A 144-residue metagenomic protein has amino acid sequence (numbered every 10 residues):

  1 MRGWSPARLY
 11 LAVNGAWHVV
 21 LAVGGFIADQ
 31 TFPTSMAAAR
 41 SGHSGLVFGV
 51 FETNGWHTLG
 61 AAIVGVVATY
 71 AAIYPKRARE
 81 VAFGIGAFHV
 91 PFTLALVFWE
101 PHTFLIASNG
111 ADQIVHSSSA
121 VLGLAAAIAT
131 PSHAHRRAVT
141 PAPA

Functional and structural regions predicted by a protein language model:
M1-A144: Membrane-interface extramembranous regions
